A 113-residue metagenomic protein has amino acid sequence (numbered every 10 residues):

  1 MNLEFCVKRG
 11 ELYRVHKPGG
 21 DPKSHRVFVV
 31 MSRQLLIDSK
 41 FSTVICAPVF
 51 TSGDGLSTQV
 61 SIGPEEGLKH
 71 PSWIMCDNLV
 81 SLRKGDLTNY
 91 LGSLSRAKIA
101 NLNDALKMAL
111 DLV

Functional and structural regions predicted by a protein language model:
M1-V113: Conserved functional hotspots at enzyme active or ligand-binding sites that engage polyanionic ligands
